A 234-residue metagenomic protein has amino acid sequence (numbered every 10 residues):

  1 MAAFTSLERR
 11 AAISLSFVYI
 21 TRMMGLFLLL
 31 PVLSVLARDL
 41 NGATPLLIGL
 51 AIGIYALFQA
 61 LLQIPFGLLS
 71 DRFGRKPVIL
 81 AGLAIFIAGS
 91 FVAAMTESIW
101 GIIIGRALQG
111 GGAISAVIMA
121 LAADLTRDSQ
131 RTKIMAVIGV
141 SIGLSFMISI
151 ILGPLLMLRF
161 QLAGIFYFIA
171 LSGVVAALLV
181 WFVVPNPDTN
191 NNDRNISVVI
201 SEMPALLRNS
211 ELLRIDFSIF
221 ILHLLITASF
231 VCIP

Functional and structural regions predicted by a protein language model:
A2-L7, N186-F217: Juxtamembrane intracellular "pre-TM" segments in multi-pass secondary transporters
E8-L33, E211-L225: Pair of pore-lining "gating" transmembrane helices in MFS-fold secondary transporters
L33-A60: Extracellular/periplasmic helix-loop-helix junction of adjacent transmembrane segments in MFS-like secondary
S34, S145-M157, P234: Small-residue (Gly/Pro/Ala) motifs that create kinks and tight helix-helix packing interfaces
A56-I64, F146-M147: Residue-level signature of mid-helix packing/kink "hotspots" within the transmembrane helices of 12-pass Major
L61-E97: Conserved MFS/SLC helix-loop-helix module at the cytosolic interface between two early adjacent transmembrane helices
G105-I142: Cytoplasmic helix-loop-helix junction between adjacent transmembrane helices in 12-TM secondary transporters
L171-N190: C-terminal membrane-cytosol helix-exit motif in multi-pass small-molecule transporters
